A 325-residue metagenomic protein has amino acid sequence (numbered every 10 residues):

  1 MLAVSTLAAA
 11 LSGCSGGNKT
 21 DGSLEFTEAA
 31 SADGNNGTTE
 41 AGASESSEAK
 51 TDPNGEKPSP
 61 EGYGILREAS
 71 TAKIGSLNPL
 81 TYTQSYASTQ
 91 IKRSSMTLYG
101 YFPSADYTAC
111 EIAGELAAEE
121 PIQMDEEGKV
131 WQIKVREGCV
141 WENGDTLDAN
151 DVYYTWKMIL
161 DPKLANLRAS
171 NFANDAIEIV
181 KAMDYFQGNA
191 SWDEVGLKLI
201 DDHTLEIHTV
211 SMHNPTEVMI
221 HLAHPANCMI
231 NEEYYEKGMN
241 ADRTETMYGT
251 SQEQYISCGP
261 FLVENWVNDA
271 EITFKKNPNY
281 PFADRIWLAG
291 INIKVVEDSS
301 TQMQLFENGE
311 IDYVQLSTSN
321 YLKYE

Functional and structural regions predicted by a protein language model:
A10-G13: C-terminal motif of bacterial Sec signal peptides marking the signal peptidase cleavage site
S15-G17: Bacterial signal peptide processing site
Y63-A72, V130-K134, V152-T155, L205-E206 (+3 more regions): Short, well-ordered beta-strand elements
A69-E126, I256: N-terminal lobe/hinge region of extracytoplasmic solute-binding protein
P103-S104, T209-H213, I220-I286, G290: Gly/Pro-rich hinge or "lid" segments in bacterial periplasmic/extracellular proteins
A118-F172, E206, Q302-E307: Aromatic- and charge-enriched surface segment that lines or borders ligand/interaction sites
L167-K237: Surface-exposed binding/hinge segments that line and control ligand-binding clefts or catalytic entry sites
Y248-G249, N279-Y324: Ligand-site clamp/hinge motif
